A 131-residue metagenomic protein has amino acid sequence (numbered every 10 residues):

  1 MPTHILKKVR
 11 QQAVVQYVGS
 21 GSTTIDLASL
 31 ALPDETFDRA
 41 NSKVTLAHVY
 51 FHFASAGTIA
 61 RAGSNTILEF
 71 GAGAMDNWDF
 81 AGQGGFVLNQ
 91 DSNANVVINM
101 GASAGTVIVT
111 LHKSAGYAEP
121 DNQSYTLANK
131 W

Functional and structural regions predicted by a protein language model:
M1-A54: N-terminal low-complexity, intrinsically disordered "leader/linker" segments enriched in small/polar and basic residues
M1-R10, M100-W131: C-terminal interaction-tip segments
R10-Q16, I67-D76: Solvent-exposed serine/threonine-rich low-complexity stretches and specific carbohydrate-binding patches
Q11-Q12, Q16, Q83, Q90 (+1 more regions): Residue-identity detector for glutamine
T23-A40, G73-A115: Beta-sandwich interaction modules
L27, F51, L68-F70, L88 (+1 more regions): Extended hydrophobic/Leu-rich segments
Y50-T58, S103-G105: Extended, low-complexity, turn-rich repeat/linker tracts enriched in Gly/Pro/Ser/Thr and Asp/Glu that occur
A54-A72: Short, surface-exposed beta-strand/strand-loop-strand elements in extracellular ectodomains
